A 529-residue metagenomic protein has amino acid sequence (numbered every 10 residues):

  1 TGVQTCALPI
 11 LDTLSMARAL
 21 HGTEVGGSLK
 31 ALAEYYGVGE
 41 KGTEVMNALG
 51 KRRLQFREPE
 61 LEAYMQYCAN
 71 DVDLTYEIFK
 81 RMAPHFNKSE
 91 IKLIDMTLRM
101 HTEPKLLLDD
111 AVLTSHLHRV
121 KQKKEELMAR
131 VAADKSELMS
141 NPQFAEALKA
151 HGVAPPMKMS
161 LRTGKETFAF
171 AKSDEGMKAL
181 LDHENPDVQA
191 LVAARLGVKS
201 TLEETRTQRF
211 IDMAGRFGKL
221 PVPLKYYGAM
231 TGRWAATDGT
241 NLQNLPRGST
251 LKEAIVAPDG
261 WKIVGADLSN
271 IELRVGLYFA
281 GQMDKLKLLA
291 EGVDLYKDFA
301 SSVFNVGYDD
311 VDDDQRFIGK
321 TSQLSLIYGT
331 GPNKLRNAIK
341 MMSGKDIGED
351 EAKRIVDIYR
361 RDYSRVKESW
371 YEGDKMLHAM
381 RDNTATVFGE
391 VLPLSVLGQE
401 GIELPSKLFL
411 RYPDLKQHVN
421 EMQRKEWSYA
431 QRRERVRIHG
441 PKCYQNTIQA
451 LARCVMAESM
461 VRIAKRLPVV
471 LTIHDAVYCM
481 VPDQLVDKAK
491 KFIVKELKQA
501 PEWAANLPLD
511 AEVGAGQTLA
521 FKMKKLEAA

Functional and structural regions predicted by a protein language model:
T1-L8: Short, small-residue-biased leader/transition segments that mark boundaries at the very start of proteins
L11-T13, L93, V131, M139-Q143 (+3 more regions): Short Gly/Ser/Thr- and Asp/Glu-enriched loop/turn motifs at secondary-structure junctions
E24, E34-G248, G260-K262, S269-E272 (+3 more regions): Conserved "right-hand" nucleotidyltransferase catalytic core of DNA-directed polymerases
M82-L93, V455-V477: Active-site palm subdomain of RNA-directed nucleic acid polymerases
A154, P221-V222, Y227, S301-P468 (+2 more regions): Conserved catalytic core of nucleic-acid polymerases
R247-K262, V461-K465: A short acidic-Thr-Gly-centered motif at the start of a beta-strand
C479-D483: Short beta-strand-to-loop capping motifs
A489-L497: Short amphipathic alpha-helices in soluble, non-transmembrane regions that often serve as interface/regulatory elements
